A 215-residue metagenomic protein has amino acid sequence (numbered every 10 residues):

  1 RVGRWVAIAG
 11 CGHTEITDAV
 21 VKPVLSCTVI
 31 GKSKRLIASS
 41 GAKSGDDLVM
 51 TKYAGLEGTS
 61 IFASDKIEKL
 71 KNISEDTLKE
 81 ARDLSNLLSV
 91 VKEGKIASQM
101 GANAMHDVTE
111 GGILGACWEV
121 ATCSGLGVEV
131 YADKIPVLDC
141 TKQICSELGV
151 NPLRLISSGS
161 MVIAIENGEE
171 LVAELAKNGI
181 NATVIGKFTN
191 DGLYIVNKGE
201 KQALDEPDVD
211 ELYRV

Functional and structural regions predicted by a protein language model:
R1-I67, K187: Glycine-rich anion-binding loops of enzyme active sites
V6-I8, V24-T28, D46-V49, Y53 (+7 more regions): Structural motif
I16-K22, S39-K43, I61, I73 (+7 more regions): Solvent-exposed alpha-helices and their adjacent loops that cap or buttress functional pockets in soluble metabolic
S26-A38, D76-A97: Active-site glycine-rich loop that binds ribose-phosphate moieties when present
S64-E68, C117-G125, C145-L148, A173-N181: Short, solvent-exposed amphipathic alpha-helical segments in soluble enzyme and RNA/protein-processing domains
R82-S157: Active-site-proximal betaalpha loop/short-helix elements that scaffold phosphoryl/nucleotidyl transfer chemistry
A164-E170: Helix N-cap motif at beta-to-alpha junctions
A176-V215: Acidic, Ser/Thr/Pro-rich beta/coil linker or hinge segments at domain junctions
